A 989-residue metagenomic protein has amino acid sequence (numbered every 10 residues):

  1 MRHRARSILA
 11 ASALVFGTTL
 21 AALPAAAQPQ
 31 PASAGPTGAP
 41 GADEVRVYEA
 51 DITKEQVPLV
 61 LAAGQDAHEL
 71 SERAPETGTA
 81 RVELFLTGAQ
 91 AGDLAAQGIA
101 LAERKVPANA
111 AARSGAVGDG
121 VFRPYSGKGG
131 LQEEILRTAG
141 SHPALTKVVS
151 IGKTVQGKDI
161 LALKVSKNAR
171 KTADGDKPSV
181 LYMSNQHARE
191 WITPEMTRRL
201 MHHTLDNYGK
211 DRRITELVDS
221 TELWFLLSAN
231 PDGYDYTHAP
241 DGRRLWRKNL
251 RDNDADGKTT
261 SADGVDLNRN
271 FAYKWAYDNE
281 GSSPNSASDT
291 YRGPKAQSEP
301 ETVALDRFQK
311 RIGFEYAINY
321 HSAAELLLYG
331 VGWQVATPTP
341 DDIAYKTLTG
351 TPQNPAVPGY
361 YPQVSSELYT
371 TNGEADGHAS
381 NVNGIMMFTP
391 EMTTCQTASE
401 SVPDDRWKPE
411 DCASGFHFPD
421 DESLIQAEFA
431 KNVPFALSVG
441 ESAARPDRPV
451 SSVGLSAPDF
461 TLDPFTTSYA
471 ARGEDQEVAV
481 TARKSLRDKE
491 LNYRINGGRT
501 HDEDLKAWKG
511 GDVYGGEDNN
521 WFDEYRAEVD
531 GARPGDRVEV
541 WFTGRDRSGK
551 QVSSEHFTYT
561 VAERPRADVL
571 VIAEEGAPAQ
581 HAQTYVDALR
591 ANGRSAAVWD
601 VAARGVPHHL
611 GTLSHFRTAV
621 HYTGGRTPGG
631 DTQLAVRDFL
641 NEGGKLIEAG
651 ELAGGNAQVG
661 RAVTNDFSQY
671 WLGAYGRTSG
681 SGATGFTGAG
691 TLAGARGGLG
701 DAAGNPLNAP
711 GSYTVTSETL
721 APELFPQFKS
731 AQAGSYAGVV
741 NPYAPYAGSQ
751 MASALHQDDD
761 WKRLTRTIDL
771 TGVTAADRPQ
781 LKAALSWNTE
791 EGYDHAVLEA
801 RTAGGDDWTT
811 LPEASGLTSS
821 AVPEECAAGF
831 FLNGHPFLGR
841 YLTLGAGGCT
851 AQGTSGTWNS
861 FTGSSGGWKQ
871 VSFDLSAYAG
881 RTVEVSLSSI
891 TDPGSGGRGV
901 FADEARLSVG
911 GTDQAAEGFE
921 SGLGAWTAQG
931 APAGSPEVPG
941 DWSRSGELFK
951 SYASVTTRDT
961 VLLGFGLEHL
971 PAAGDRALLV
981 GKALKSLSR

Functional and structural regions predicted by a protein language model:
S33, V439-I572, P578-V598, P706-L707 (+4 more regions): Glycan-association/targeting regions that enable binding to alpha-glucans and other polysaccharides
A34-P40, W191, K506-W508, L570-V571 (+1 more regions): Helical hinge/lid and interdomain linker segments adjacent to catalytic or ligand-binding clefts that mediate domain
H238-A457: Metallocarboxypeptidase
A304, I425-A444, A562-A567, K950-R989: Extracellular ligand-binding/catalytic regions of CAZymes and related secreted enzymes and adhesion modules
L613, G694-K762, E791, T809-K869 (+1 more regions): Extracellular glycan-recognition surfaces and repeat-rich motifs
R626-T719: A glycine-rich, often tryptophan-bearing local segment used as a flexible ligand/cofactor-contacting loop or short
D777-N788, A796, A800, T882-T891 (+2 more regions): Extracellular beta-strand-rich recognition modules
Y793-H795, G866, T891-V909, A973-A977: Extracellular carbohydrate recognition
